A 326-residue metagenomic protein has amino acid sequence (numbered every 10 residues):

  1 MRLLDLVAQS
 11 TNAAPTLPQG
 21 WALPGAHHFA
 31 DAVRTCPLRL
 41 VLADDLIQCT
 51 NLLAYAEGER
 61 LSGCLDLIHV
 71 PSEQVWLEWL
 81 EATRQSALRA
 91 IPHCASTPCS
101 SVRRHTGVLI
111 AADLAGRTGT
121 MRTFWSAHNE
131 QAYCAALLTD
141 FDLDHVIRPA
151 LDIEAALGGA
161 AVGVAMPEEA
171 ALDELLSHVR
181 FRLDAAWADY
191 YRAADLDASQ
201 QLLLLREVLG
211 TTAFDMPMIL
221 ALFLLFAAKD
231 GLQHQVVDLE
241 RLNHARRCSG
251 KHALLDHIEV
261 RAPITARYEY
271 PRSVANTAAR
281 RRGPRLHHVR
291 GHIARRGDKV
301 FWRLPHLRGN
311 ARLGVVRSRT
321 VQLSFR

Functional and structural regions predicted by a protein language model:
M1-P271: Intrinsically disordered, low-complexity regulatory segments
V237-R326: Arg/Lys-rich, low-complexity, intrinsically disordered basic segments
